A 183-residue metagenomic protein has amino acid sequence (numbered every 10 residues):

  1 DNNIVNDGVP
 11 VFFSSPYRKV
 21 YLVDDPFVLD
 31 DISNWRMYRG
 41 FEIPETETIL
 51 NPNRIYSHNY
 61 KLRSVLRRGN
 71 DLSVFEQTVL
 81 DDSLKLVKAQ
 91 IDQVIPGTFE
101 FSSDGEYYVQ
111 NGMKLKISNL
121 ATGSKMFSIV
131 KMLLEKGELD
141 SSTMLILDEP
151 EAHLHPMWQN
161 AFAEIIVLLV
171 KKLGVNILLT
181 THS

Functional and structural regions predicted by a protein language model:
D1-S142: Phosphate-coordinating catalytic segments in nucleotide- and nucleic-acid-processing enzymes
Y107-S183: Switch/communication elements of ASCE P-loop NTPase nucleotide-binding domains
